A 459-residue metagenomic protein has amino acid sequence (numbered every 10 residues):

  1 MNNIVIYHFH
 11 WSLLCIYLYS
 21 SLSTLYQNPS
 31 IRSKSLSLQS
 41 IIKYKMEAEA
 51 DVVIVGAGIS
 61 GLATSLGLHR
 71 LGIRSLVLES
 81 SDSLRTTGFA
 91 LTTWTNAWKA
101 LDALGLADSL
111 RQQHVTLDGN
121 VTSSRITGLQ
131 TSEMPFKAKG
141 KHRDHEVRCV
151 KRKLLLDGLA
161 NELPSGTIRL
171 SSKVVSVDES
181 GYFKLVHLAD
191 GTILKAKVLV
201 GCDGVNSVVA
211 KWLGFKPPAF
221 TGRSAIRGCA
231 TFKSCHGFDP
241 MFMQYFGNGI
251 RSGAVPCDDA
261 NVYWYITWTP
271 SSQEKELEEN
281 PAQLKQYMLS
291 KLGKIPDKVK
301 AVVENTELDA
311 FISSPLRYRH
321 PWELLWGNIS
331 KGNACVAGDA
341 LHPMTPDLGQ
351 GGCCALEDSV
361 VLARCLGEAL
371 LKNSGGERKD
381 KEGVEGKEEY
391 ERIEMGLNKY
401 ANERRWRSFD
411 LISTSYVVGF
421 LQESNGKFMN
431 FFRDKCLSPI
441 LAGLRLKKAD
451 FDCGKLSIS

Functional and structural regions predicted by a protein language model:
M1, V5, Y26-Q27, R32 (+5 more regions): C-terminal helical "tail/cap" subdomain of flavin- and related membrane-associated enzymes
K43-V52, H69-L71, W94-T231, Q273-L289 (+1 more regions): Conserved N-terminal helical subregion
I54-G67, G72, L78, G201 (+2 more regions): Conserved mid-domain beta->alpha element of the FAD-binding
S81: Residues in the short beta-alpha loop(s) of Rossmann-like NAD(P)-binding domains
S224-V255, E276-L277: Flavin-dependent oxidoreductases
I250, D258, W268-C354: FAD/FMN-dependent oxidoreductases across multiple families
